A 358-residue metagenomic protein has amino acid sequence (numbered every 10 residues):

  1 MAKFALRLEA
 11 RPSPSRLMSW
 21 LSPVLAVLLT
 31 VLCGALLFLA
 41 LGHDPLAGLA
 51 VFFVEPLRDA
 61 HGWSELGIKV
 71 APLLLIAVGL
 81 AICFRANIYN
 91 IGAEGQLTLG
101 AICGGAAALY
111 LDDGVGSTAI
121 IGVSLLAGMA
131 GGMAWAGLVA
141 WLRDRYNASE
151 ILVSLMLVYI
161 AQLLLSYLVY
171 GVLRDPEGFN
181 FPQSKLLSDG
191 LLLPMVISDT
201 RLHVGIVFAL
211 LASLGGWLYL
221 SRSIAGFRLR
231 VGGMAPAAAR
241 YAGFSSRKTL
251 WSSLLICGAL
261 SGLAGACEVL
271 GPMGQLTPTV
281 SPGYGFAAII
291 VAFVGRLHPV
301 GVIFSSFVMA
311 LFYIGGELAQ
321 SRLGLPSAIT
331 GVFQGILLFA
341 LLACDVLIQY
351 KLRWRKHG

Functional and structural regions predicted by a protein language model:
M1-V27, A35-L39, M234, Y241-K248 (+1 more regions): Cytosolic-side transmembrane-helix boundaries in multi-pass membrane proteins
A2-L75, T118-A119: Membrane-interfacial amphipathic/re-entrant helices at transmembrane-helix boundaries
L36-L41, V51-L111, L125-I151, F293-R296 (+1 more regions): Single transmembrane alpha-helix segments in multi-pass membrane proteins
G42-A47, F84-I102, D144-V153, R228 (+4 more regions): Short, non-helical or kinked segments that cap or interrupt transmembrane helices
V70-A81, Q96, I102, M133-A134 (+7 more regions): Hydrophobic alpha-helical segments embedded in the membrane of multi-pass proteins
E150-R222, Q275, K356: Transmembrane helix-bundle core of multi-pass membrane transporters and related energy-transducing complexes
S198-Q275, P299-V300, F304: Helix-loop-helix "hairpin" substructures at the membrane interface of multi-pass membrane proteins
L255-S261, C267-G335: Transmembrane alpha-helical segments in multi-pass inner-membrane proteins
